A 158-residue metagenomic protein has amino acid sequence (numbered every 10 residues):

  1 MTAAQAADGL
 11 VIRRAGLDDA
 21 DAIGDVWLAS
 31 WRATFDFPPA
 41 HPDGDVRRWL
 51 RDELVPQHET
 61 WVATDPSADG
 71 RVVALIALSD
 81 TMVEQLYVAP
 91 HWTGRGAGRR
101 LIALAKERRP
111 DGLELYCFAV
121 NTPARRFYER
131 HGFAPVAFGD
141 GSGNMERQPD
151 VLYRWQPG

Functional and structural regions predicted by a protein language model:
V11-D25: A short beta-loop-alpha structural element at the N-terminal edge of CoA-dependent acyl/N-acetyltransferase catalytic
G24-V55: Conserved GNAT-fold acetyl-CoA-binding loop/helix
R51-V62, M82: A short helix-loop-beta-strand connector motif used in the catalytic cores of GNAT acetyltransferases and, in some
V62, D69-Y87: Conserved beta-strand in the GNAT
E84, A89-T93, F118: Residue-level recognition of the GNAT/N-acetyltransferase active site
H91-W92, G96-L104: Conserved acetyl-CoA pyrophosphate-binding loop and the N-cap/start of the following alpha-helix in GNAT-like
R99-R100, V120-F138, G143-R147: Conserved active-site alpha-helix within GNAT-family acetyltransferase domains
R108-V120: Conserved GNAT acetyl-CoA-binding A-motif
